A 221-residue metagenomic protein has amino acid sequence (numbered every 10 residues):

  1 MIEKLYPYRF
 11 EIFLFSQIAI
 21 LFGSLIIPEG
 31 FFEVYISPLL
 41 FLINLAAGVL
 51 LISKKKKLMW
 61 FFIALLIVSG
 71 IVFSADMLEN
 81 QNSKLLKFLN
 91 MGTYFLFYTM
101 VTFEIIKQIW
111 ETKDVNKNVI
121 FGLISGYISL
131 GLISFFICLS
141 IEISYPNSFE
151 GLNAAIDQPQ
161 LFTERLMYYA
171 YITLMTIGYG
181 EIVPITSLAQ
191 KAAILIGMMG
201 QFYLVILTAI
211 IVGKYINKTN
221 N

Functional and structural regions predicted by a protein language model:
Y6-F22, I63-V68: Alpha-helical transmembrane segments
F22-V34, L50-K56, Q81: Short, hydrophobic transmembrane alpha-helix segments
I26-F41, K87-L96, E164-M167: Structural signature of hydrophobic alpha-helical transmembrane segments
E29, I133-M167: Outer-pore turret/helix-boundary of cation channels
P38-L50, T99-M100: Central hydrophobic cores of alpha-helical transmembrane segments in multi-pass inner-membrane proteins across all
K57-V68, K87-Y94, D114-I124: Cytoplasmic-side transmembrane-helix entry/capping segments in multi-pass membrane proteins
M100-N147: Pore-domain transmembrane helices of cation channels
L161-T219: Pore domain of cation channels
